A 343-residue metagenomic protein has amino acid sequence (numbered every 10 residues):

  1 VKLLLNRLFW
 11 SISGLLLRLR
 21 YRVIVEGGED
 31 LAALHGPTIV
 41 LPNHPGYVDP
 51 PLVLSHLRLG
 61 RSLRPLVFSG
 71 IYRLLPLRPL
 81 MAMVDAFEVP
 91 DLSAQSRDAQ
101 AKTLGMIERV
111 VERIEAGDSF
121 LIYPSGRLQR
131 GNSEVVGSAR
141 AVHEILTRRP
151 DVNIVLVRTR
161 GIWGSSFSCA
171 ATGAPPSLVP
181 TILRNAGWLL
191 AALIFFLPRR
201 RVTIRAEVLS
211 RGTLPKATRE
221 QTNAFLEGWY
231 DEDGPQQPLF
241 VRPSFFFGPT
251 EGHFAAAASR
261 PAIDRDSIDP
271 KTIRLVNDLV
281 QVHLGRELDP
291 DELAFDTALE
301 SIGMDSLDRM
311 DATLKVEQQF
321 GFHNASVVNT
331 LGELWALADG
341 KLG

Functional and structural regions predicted by a protein language model:
K2-Y21, R78, A82, P180 (+1 more regions): Short hydrophobic helices that act as membrane-entry/anchoring signals
L4, A99-D266: Non-catalytic C-terminal accessory region of glycerolipid acyltransferases and related lyso-lipid remodeling enzymes
S13-G46: Helix-to-loop junction immediately C-terminal to a conserved catalytic motif
V25-G28, L74, Q100, L104-I107: Structural motif corresponding to alpha-helix initiation and N-cap regions
A33-A99: Catalytic core of membrane glycerolipid acyltransferases/transacylases, capturing the structured, soluble-facing
P45-Y47, L128-Q129, S306: Gly/Ser/Thr-rich loops at beta-strand to alpha-helix junctions that form or flank small-molecule/cofactor-binding
A256-G343: Phosphopantetheine-dependent thiolation modules in NRPS/PKS and related acyl-activating systems
